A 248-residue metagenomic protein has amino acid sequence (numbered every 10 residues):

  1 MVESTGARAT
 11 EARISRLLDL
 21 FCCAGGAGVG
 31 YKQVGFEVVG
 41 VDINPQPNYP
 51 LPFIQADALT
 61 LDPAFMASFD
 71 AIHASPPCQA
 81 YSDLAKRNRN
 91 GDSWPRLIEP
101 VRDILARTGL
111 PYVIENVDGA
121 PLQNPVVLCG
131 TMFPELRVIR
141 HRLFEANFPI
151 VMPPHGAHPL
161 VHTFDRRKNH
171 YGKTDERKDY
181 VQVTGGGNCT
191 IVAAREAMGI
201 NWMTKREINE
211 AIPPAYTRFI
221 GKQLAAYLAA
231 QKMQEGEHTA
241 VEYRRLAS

Functional and structural regions predicted by a protein language model:
M1, R16-D19, V192: Exposed boundary/loop context
M1-I14, T60, A229-S248: Short intrinsically disordered terminal tails
A9, K32, P45-P47, A120 (+1 more regions): A generic structural signal for short, solvent-exposed coil/turn residues that cap or connect secondary-structure
A12, Q33-G35, N48-P50, M66 (+2 more regions): Short, well-ordered coil/turn elements that cap or connect secondary structure elements
I14-S15, N88: Short, contiguous strand/loop micro-motifs
R16-D62, H73-A74, Y81: SAM cofactor-binding core of SAM-dependent methyltransferases, primarily the Rossmann-like beta-alpha-beta module
D42, Q55-A71, C78-E242: Class I S-adenosyl-L-methionine
